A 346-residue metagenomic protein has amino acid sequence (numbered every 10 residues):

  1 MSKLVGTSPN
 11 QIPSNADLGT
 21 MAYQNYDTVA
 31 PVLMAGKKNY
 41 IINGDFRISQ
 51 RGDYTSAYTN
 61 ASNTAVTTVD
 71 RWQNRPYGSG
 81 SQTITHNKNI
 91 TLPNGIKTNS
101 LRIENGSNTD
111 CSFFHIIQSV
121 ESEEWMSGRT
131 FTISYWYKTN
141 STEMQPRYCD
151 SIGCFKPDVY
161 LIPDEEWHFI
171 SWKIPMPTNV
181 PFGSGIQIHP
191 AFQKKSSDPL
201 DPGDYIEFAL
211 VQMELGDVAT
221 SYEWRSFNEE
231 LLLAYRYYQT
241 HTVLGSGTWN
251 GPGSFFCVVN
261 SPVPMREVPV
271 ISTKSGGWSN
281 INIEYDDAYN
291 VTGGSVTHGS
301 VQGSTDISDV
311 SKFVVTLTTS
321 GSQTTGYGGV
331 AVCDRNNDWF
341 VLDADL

Functional and structural regions predicted by a protein language model:
M1-G19: Extracellular "spike/adhesin" assembly and maturation modules and analogous cytosolic coiled-coil scaffolds
K3-L4, T20-L346: Extracellular and organelle-lumenal recognition/adhesion modules and their flexible linkers in secreted
